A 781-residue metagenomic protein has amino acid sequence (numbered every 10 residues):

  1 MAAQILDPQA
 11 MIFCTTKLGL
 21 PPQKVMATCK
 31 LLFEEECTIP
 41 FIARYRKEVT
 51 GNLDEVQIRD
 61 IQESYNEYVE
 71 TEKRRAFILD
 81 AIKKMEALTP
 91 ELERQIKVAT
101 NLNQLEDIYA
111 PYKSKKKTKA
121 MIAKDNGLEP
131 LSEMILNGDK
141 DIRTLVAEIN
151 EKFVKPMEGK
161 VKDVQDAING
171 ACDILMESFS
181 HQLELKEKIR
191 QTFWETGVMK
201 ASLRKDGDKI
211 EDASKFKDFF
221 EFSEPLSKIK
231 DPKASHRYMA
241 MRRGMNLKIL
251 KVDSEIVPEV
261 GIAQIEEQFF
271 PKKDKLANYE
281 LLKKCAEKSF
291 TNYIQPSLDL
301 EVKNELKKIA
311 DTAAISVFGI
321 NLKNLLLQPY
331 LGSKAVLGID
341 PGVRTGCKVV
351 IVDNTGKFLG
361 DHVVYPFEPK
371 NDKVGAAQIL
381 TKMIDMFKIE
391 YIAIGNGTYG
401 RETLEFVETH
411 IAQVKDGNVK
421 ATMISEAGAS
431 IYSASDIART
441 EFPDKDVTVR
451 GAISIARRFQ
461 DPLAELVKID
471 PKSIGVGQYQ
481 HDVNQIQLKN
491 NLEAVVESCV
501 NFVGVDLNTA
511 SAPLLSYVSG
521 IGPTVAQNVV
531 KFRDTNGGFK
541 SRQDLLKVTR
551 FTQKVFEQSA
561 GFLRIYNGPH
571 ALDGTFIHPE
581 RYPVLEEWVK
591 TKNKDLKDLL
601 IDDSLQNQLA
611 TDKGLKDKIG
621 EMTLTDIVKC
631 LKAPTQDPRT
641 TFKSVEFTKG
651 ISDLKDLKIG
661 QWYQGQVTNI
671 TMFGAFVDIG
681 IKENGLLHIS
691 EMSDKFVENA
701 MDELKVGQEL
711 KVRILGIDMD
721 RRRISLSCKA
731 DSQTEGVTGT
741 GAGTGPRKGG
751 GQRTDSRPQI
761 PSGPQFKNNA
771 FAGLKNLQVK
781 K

Functional and structural regions predicted by a protein language model:
M1-M26: Generic start-of-chain signal for non-secretory N-termini
A2-D7, E70-A87, K97, T440-G538 (+4 more regions): Long, highly charged, low-complexity intrinsically disordered interaction regions that mediate electrostatic DNA/RNA
L31-E34, P111, I122-D125, A240-G244 (+16 more regions): Replace "in large, NTP-powered and nucleic-acid-processing enzymes" with "in large, NTP-powered factors and other
Y45-K47, L136, V257, P341 (+11 more regions): Short, ordered loop/turn segments at secondary-structure junctions
D54-D60, E67-G338, R344-K445, A452: Duplex nucleic acid-engaging cores and interfaces of nucleic-acid transaction enzymes
Q191-V198, I339-V343, G397-Y399, M423-I431 (+5 more regions): A glycine-rich phosphate-binding loop feature that marks nucleotide/adenosyl-phosphate handling sites
V336-G338, K348, L404-V407, S541-D544 (+3 more regions): Short beta-alpha junctions and helix-cap segments that line functional grooves
I565-K781: Single-stranded RNA-binding regions, centering on S1/OB-family and related RNA-binding modules
